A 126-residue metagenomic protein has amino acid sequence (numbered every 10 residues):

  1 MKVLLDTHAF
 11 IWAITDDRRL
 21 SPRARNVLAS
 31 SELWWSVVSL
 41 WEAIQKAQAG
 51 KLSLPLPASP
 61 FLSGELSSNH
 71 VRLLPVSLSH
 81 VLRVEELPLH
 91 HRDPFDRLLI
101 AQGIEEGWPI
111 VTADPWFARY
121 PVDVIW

Functional and structural regions predicted by a protein language model:
M1-S36, A49-G64, E106, P115 (+1 more regions): Short, well-structured N-terminal submotif of metal-dependent ribonuclease cores
P22, I125-W126: Short glycine/proline- and charge-enriched loop/turn segments that cap or connect secondary-structure elements
W41-E42, H80: Short, basic/glycine-rich phosphate-binding loops at helix/coil junctions that contact nucleotide phosphates
P55-S63, S67-W116, I125: Active-site neighborhoods of divalent-metal-dependent phosphate/nucleic-acid chemistry enzymes
